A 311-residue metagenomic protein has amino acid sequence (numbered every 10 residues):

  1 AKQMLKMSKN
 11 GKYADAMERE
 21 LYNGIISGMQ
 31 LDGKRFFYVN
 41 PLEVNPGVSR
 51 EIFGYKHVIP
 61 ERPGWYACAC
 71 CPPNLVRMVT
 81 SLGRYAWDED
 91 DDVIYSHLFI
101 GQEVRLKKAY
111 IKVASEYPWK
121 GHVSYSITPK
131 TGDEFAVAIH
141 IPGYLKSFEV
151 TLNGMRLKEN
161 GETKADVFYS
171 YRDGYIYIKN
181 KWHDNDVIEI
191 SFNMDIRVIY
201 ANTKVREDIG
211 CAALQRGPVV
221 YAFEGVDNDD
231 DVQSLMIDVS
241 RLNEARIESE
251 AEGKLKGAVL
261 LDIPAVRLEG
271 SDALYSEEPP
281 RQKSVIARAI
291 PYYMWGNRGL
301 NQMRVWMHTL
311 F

Functional and structural regions predicted by a protein language model:
A1-K9, R84, Y125-T131: Well-ordered alpha-helical scaffold segments within catalytic/enzyme domains
A1-Y22, Y175-I176: Active-site core of glycosidic bond-cleaving carbohydrate-active enzymes
K2, V137, D186, A212: Residue-level detector of short, conserved catalytic/binding motifs and their immediate flanks
N10-A14, A136, S147, N185: Internal amphipathic alpha-helical segments of the cytochrome P450 catalytic fold
D15-N23, G28-S126, R156-Y171, N180-H183 (+1 more regions): C-terminal beta-rich recognition modules with glycine/proline-rich loops and embedded aromatic residues
V123, F135, K146, G174-I176 (+1 more regions): Residue-level marker for the onset of beta-strands and adjacent loop->beta junctions in well-ordered domains
T131, H183-D184: Surface-exposed loops/turns
G132-M155: Beta-strand-rich binding/interaction modules
